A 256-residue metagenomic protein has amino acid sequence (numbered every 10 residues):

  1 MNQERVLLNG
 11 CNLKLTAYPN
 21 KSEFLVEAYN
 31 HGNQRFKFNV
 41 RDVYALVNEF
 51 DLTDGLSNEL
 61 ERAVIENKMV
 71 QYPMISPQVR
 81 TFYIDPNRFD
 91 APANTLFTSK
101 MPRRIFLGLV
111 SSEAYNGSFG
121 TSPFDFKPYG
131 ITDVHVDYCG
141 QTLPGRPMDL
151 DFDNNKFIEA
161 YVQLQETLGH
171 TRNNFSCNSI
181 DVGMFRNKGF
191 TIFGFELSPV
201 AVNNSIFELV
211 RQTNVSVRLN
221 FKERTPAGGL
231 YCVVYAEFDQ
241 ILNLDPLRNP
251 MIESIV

Functional and structural regions predicted by a protein language model:
M1-V256: Flexible assembly/topogenesis modules
